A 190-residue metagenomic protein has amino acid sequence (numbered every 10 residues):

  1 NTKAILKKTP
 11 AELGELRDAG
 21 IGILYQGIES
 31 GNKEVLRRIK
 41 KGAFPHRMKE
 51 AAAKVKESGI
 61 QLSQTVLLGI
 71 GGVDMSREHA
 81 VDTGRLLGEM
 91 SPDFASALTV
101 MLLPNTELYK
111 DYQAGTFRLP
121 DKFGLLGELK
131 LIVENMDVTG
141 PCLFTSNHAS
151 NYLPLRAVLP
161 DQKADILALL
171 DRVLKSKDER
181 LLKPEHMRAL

Functional and structural regions predicted by a protein language model:
N1-K7, I21-M48, D93-S96: Core AdoMet radical
T2, L24-Q26, L62-V66, A95-A97 (+1 more regions): Hydrophobic faces of well-ordered beta-strands that scaffold small-molecule active sites in alpha/beta enzyme cores
K3, G31-V35, V55-H79, L98-P104 (+1 more regions): Conserved strand-turn element in the central/C-terminal portion of the radical SAM core barrel that lines
K8-L13, G71-E89: Catalytic cores of alpha/beta
T9, M48, A80-T83, L125 (+1 more regions): Aromatic/hydrophobic pocket-lining residues that form the small-molecule binding cavity in soluble enzyme cores
G14-G20, K49-E57, V133: Surface-exposed amphipathic alpha-helices with a cationic face
A19-G22, K56-L62, S91-D93, V138-C142: Short, well-ordered coil/turn segments that N-cap beta-strands
G88-M90, F94-L190: Auxiliary Fe-S-binding modules of radical SAM enzymes
